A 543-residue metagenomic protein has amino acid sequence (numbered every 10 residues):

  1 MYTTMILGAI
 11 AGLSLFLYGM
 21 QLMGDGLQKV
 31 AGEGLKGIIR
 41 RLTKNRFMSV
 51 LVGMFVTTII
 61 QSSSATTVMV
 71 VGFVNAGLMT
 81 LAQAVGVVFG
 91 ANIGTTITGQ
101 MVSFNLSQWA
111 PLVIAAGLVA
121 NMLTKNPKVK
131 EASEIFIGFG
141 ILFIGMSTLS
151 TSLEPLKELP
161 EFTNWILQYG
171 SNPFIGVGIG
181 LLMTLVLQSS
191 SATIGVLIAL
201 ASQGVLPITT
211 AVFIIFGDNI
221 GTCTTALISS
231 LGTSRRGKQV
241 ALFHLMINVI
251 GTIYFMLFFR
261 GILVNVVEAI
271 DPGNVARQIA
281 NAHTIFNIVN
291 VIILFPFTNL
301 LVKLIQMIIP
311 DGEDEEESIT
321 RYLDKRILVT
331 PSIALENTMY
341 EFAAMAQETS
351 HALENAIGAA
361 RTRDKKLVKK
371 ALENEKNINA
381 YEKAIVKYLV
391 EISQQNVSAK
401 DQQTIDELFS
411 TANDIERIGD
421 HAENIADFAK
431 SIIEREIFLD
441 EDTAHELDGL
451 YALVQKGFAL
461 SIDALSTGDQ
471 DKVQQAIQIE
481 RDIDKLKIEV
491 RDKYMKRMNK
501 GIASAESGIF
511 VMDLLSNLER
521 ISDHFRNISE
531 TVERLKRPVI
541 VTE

Functional and structural regions predicted by a protein language model:
Y2-R46, F136-L182, L200: Helix-loop-helix hairpins and the membrane-proximal interhelical loops of multi-pass alpha-helical transport proteins
T3-L7, L13-Y18, G99-I114, M122-I135 (+3 more regions): Juxtamembrane and boundary regions of transmembrane helices in multi-pass small-molecule transporters and channels
L15, Q28, S64-V68, T95-S103 (+8 more regions): Alpha-helical transmembrane segments and their lipid-water interface positions in multi-pass membrane proteins
F16, M20-G24, G32, K36 (+13 more regions): Alpha-helical transmembrane segments of polytopic integral membrane proteins, especially the permease/helical cores
G24-K36, F73-A82, L156-F162, V196-Q203 (+3 more regions): Juxtamembrane helix-loop transition segments at the membrane interface in multi-pass membrane proteins
E33, G37, R41, N45 (+14 more regions): Alpha-helical transmembrane segments of multi-pass membrane proteins, especially transporters and channels
I59-I60, V68-T95, Q100-W109, G117-N121 (+5 more regions): Membrane-interfacial helix-loop connectors
M79, F104-L106, L206, G232-K238 (+4 more regions): Cytosolic, long alpha-helical scaffolding segments
